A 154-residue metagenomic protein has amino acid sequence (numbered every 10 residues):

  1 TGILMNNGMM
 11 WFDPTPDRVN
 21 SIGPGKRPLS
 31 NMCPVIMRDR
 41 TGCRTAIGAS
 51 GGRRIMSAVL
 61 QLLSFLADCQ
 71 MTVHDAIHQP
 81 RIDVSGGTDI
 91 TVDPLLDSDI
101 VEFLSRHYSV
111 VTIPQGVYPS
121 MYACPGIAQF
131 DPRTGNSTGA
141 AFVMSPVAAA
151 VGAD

Functional and structural regions predicted by a protein language model:
T1-Q115: Proteins synthesized as precursors that undergo proteolytic processing into mature forms
M71-T72, D89, D99-D154: Terminal-appendage/accessory-domain detector
